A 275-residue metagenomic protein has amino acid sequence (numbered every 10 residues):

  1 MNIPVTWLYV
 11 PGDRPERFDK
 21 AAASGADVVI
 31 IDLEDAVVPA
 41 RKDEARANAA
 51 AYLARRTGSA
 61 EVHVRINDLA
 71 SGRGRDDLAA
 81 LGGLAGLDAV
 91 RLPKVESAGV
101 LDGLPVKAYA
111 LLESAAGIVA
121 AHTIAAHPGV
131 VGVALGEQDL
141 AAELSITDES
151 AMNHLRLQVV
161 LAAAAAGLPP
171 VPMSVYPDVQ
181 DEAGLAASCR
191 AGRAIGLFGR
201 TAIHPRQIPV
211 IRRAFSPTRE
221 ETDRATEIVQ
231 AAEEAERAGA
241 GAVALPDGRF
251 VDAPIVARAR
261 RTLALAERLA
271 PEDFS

Functional and structural regions predicted by a protein language model:
M1-S275: Expand to "…catalyze enediolate/carbanion chemistry for C-C bond making/breaking, isomerization, decarboxylation
